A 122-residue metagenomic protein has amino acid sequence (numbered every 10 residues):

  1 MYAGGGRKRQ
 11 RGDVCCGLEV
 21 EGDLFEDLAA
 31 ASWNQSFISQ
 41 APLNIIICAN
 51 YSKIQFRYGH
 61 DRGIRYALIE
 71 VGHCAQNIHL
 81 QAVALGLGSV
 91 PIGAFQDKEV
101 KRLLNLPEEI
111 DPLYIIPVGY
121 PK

Functional and structural regions predicted by a protein language model:
M1-K122: Acidic, surface-exposed loops and disordered segments
